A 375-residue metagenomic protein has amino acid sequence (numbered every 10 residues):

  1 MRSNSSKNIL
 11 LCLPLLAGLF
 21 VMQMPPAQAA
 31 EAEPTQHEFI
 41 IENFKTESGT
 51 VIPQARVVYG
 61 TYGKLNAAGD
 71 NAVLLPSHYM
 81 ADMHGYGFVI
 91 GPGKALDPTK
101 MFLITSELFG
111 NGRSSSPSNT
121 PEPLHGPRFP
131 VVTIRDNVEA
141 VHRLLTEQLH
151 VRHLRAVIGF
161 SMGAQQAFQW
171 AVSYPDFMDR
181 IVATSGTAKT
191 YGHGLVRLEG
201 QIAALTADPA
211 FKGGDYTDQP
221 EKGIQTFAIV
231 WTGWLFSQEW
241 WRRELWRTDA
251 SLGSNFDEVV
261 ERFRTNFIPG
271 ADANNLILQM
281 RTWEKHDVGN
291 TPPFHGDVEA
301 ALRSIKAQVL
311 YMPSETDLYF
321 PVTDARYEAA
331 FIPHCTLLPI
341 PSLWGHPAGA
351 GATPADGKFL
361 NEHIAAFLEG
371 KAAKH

Functional and structural regions predicted by a protein language model:
Q28-L75, M83-H84, H375: Catalytic-loop region of hydrolases
G60-P123: N-terminal cap/lid subdomain of alpha/beta-hydrolase-fold enzymes
L124, R135-R155: Conserved acidic catalytic loop of the alpha/beta-hydrolase fold
H153-G192: Conserved hydrolase catalytic core segment
F177-M178, A183-N266: Alpha/beta-hydrolase-fold enzymes
I305, Y311-P313: Short beta-strand/loop motif that positions the catalytic acidic residue of the alpha/beta-hydrolase fold
L318-D324: Conserved alpha/beta-hydrolase "acid-adjacent" motif
H334-H375: Catalytic active-site module of serine/aspartate enzymes centered on a nucleophile-bearing elbow/loop
